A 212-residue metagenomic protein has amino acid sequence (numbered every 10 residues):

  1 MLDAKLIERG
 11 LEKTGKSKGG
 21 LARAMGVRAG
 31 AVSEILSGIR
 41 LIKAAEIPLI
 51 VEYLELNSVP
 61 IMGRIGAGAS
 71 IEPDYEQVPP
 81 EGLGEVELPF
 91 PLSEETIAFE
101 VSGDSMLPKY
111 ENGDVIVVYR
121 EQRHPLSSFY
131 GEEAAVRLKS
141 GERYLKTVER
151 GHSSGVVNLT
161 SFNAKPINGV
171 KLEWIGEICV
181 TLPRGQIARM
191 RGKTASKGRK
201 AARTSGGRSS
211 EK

Functional and structural regions predicted by a protein language model:
M1-K16, G20: A short, Lys/Arg-rich alpha-helix, primarily the initiator
L11, A22, S33, V51: The alpha-helix within a helix-turn-helix
K18, A29, I47: Helix-turn-helix DNA-binding elements, focusing on the entry/boundary residues of the two helices that contact DNA
G26-I42: Recognition helix of helix-turn-helix/homeodomain-like DNA-binding domains that insert into the DNA major groove
K43-N112, E121-L126, V180-K212: Short, positionally conserved secondary-structure boundary motifs
L145-Q186: Glycine- and charge-enriched low-complexity intrinsically disordered segments
